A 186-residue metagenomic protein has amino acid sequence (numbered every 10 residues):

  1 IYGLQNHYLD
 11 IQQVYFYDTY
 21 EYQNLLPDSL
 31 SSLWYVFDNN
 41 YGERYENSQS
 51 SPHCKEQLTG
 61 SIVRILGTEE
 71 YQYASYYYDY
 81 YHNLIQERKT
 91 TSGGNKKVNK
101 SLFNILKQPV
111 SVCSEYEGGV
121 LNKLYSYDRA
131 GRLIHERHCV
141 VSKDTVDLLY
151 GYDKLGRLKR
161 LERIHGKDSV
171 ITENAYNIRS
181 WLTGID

Functional and structural regions predicted by a protein language model:
I1-D186: Beta-strand elements of repeat-based all-beta scaffolds
